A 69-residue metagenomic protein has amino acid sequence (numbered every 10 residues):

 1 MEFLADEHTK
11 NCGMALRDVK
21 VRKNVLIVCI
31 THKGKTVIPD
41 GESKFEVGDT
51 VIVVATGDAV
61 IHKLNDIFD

Functional and structural regions predicted by a protein language model:
E2-F68: Cytosolic Rossmann-like ligand/nucleotide-binding regulatory domains
